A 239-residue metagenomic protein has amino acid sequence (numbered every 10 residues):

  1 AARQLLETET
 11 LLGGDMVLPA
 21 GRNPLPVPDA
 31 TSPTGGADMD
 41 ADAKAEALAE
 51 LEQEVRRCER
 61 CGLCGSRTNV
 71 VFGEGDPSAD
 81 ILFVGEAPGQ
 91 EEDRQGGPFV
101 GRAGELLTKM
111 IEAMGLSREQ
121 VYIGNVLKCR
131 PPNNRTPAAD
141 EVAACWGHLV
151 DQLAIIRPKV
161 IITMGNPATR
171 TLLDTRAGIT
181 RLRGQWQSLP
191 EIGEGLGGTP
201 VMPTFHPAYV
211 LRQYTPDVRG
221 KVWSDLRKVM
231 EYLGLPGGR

Functional and structural regions predicted by a protein language model:
R3-R239: A polyanion-binding, active-site-adjacent surface
